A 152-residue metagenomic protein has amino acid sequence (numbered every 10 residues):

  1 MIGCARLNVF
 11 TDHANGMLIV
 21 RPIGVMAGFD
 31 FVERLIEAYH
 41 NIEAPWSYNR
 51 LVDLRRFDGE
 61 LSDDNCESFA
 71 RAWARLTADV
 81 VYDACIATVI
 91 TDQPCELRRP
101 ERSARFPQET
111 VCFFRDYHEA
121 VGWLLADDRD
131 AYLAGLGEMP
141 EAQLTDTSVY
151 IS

Functional and structural regions predicted by a protein language model:
M1-S152: Amphipathic, Lys/Arg-enriched alpha-helical "gate/interface" segment within cytosolic domains that mediates
